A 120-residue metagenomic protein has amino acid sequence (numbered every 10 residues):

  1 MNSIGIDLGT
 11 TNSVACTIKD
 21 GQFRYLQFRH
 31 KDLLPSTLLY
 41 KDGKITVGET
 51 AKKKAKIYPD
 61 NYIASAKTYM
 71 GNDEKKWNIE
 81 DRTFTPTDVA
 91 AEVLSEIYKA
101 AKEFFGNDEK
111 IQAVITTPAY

Functional and structural regions predicted by a protein language model:
M1-P35, K41-Y120: N-terminal phosphate-binding loop and flanking beta/alpha elements of the actin-like ATPase fold
